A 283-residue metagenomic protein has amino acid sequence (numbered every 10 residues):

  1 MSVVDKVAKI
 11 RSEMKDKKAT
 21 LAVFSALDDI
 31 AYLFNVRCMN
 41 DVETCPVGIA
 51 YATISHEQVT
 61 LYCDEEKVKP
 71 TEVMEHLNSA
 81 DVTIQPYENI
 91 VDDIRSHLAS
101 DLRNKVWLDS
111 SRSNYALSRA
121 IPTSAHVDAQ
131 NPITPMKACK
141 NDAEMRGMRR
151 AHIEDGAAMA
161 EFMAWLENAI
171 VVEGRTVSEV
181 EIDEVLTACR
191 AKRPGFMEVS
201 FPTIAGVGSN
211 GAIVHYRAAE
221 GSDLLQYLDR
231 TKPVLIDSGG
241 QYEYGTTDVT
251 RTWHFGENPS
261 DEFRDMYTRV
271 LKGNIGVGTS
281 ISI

Functional and structural regions predicted by a protein language model:
M1-I283: Active-site neighborhoods and metal-handling regions in enzymes and metal-associated proteins
